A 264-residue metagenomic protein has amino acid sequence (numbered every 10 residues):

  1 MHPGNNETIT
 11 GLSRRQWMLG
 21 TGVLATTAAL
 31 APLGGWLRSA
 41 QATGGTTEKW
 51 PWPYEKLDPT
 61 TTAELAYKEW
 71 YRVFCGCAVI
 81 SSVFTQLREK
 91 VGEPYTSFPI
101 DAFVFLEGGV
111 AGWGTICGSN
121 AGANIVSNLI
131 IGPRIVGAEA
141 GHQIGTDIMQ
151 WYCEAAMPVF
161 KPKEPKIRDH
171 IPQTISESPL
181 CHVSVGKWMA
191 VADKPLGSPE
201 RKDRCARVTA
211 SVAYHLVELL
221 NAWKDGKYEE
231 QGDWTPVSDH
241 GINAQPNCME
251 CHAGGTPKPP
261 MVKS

Functional and structural regions predicted by a protein language model:
M1-L12: N-terminal secretory signal peptides
G11-Q16, T27-T46: N-terminal twin-arginine translocation
A40-E55, E218-K224, G232-T235, A253-S264: Flexible linker/context regions in extracytoplasmic redox proteins
T47-C75: Polybasic, low-complexity association/targeting segments
E64-V73, L106-T115, G197-R201, V237-S238: A short glycine/serine-rich beta->alpha loop
S82-Q86, S127, I144-N221, Y228-S238 (+1 more regions): Amphipathic alpha-helical interface segments
K90-P99, L129-I144: Phosphate-handling active-site elements
Q245-G255: The canonical Cys-X-X-Cys-His
